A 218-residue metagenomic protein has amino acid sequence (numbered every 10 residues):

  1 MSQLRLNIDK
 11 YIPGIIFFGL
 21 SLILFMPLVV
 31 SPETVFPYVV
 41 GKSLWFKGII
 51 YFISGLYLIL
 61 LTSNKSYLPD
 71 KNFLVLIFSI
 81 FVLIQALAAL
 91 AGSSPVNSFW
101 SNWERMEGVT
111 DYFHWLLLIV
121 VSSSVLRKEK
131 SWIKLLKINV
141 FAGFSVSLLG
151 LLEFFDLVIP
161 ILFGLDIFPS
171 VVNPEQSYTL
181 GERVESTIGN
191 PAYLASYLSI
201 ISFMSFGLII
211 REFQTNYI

Functional and structural regions predicted by a protein language model:
M1-E107, L117, S123-F141, I159-L162 (+2 more regions): Transmembrane signal-anchor hairpin modules in multi-pass inner-membrane enzymes, especially those that act on
V40-F46, E104-Y112, R183-I201: Membrane-interface micro-motifs in multi-pass membrane enzymes
S79, F113-L118, V140-V146, Q176-L180 (+1 more regions): Membrane-embedded alpha-helical core segments of multi-pass
A86, V109-Y112, S147: Mid-bilayer segments of alpha-helical transmembrane spans in multi-pass integral membrane proteins that mediate
A89-S101, S145-S196, I209, F213: Membrane-interfacial helix-loop-helix modules of multi-pass inner-membrane proteins that assemble, modify, or transport
